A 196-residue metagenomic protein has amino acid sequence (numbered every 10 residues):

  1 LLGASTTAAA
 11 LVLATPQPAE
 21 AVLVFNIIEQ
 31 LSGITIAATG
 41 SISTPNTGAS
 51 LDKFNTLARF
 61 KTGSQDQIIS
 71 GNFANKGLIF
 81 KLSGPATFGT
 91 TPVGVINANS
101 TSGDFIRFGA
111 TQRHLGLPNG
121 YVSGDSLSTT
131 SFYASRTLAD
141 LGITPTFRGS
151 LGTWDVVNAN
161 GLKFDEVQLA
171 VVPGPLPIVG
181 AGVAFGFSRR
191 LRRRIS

Functional and structural regions predicted by a protein language model:
L1-S5: Bacterial N-terminal signal peptides that target proteins for export
T7-A8, F25, G33, G48 (+2 more regions): A generic structural micro-environment signature that highlights single residues at secondary-structure boundaries
A10-P18: C-terminal segment of classical bacterial N-terminal signal peptides
L13-A14, G48-S50, A184, S188-R190: Generic alpha-helix signal with a bias toward terminal, lower-confidence helices and secondary-structure junctions
E20-V171: Mature extracellular "passenger" or substrate-interacting domains of secreted, surface-exposed proteins
V172-R190: A short, hydrophobic C-terminal helix/tail in secreted or cell-surface proteins
R193-S196: Short, charged juxtamembrane terminal tails flanking transmembrane helices
